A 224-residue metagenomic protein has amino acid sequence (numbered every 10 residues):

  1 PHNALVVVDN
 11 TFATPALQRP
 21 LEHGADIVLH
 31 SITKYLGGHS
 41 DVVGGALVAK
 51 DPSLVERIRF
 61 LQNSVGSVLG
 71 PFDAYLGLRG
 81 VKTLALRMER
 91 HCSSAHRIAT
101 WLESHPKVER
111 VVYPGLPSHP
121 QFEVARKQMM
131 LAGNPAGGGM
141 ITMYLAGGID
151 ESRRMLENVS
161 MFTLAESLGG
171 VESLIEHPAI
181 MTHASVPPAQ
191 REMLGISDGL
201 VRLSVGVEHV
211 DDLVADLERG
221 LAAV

Functional and structural regions predicted by a protein language model:
P1-K107, V112: Conserved PLP-enzyme active-site core in the AAT-like
N3-V6, D26-I27, A46, Y75 (+4 more regions): Structural motif
F12, K34, T83, I98 (+5 more regions): Glycine-rich beta-alpha junction loops
G38-H39, P71-D73, L131-A136, M193-D198: Short, flexible turn/loop "capping" segments at secondary-structure junctions
V65-G66, V159-G169, G220-V224: A common structural junction motif
G77-L86, G138-A146, R202-G206: Short, well-ordered beta-strand elements within core beta-sheets of diverse protein domains
H96-S160, E166, V186-E192: Conserved small-domain helix->loop->beta segment predominantly found in fold-type I
E157, S173-V224: PLP-dependent enzyme catalytic core of the Aspartate aminotransferase-like
